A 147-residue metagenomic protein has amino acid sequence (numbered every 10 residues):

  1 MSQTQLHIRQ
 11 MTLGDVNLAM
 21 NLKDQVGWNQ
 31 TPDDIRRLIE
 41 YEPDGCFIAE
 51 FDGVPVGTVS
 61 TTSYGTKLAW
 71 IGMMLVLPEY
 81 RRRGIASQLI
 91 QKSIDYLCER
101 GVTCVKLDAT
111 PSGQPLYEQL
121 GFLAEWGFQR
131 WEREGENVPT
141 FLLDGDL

Functional and structural regions predicted by a protein language model:
M1-D34, F128-Q129, G135-L147: Short amphipathic alpha-helix that is part of the acyltransferase structural core
H7, W70, G101-T103: Short loop/turn motifs at secondary-structure junctions
M11, G72, D108-A109: Small/polar loops that bind or transfer phosphate-bearing groups
V16, M20-D52, V56-L77: A conserved beta-strand-loop-helix scaffold within acyl/acetyltransferase catalytic domains
S63, K106-D108, E118, L123-N137: Conserved catalytic-core motifs of GNAT/GCN5-like acyltransferases
V76, R82-D95, Q119: Conserved acetyl-CoA-binding loop-helix of GNAT-fold acetyltransferases
I90, L97-T110: Conserved GNAT acetyl-CoA-binding A-motif
